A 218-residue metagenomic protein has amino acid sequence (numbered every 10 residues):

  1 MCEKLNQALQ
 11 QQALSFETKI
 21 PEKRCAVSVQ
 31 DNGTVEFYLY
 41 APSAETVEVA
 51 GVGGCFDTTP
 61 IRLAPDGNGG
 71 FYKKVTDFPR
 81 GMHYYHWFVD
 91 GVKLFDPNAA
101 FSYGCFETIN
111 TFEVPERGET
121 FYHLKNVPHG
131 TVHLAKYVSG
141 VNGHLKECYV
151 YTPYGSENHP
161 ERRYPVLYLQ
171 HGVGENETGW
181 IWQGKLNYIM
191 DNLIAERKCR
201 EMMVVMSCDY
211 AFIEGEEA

Functional and structural regions predicted by a protein language model:
M1-K23: A general sequence property marking short-to-moderate contiguous segments in secreted/outer-membrane adhesion
F16-E17, S28-Q30, E36-R80, D90-P115: Aromatic-rich carbohydrate-binding modules that target alpha-glucans
V29-P42, A64-D66, V75-T76, C105-P160: N-terminal cap/lid segment of alpha/beta-hydrolase-fold proteins
A44, V92, P153-G155, V173: Short coil/turn motifs at secondary-structure junctions
T46-E48, D57-T58, Y84, H144-K146 (+1 more regions): Short, solvent-exposed loop/turn elements at domain surfaces
V49, G81-V89, V150, Y164: Short beta-strand segments enriched for Tyr within beta-sheet-rich domains, predominantly fibronectin type III
S139-H144, L167-A218: Cap/lid segment of the alpha/beta-hydrolase catalytic domain
G155-R162, I194-K198: Surface-exposed acidic, glycine-flexible loop patches that form ligand/cofactor-binding and adhesion interfaces
